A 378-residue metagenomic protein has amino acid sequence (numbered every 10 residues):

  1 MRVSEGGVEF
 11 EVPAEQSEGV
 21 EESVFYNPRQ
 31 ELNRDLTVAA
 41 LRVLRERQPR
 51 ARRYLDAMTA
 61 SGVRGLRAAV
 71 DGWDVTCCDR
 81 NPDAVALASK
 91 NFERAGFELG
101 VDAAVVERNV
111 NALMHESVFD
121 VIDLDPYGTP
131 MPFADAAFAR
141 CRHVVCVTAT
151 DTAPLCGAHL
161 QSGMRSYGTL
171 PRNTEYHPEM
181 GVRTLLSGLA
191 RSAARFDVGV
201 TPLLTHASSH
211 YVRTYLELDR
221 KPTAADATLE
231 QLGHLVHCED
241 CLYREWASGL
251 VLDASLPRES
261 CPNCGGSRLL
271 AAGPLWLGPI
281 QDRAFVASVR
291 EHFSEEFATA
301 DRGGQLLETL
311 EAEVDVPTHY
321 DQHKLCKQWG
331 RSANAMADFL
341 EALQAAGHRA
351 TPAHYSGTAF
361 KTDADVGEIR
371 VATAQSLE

Functional and structural regions predicted by a protein language model:
M1-E378: SAM-dependent transferase fold signal centered on methyltransferase-like domains, encompassing both Class I
